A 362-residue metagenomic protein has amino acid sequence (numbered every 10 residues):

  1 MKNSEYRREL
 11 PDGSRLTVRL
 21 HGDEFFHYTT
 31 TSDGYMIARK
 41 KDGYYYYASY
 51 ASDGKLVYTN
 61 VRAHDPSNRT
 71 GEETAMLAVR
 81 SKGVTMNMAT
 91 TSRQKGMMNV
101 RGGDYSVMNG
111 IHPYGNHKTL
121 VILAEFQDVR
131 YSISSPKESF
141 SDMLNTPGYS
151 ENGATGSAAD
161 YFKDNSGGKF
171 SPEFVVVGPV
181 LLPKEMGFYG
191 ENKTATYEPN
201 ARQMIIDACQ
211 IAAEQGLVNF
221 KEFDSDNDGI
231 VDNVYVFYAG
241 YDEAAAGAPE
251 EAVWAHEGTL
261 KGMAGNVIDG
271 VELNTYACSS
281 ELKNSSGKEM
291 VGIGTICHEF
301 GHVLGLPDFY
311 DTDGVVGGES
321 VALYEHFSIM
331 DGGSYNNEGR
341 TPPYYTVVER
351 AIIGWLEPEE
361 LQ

Functional and structural regions predicted by a protein language model:
M1-V271, T275: Zymogen propeptides/activation segments of proteases
N233-Y235, A239-Q362: Extracellular hydrolytic enzyme modules, especially secreted metalloproteases of the metzincin/thermolysin-like class
